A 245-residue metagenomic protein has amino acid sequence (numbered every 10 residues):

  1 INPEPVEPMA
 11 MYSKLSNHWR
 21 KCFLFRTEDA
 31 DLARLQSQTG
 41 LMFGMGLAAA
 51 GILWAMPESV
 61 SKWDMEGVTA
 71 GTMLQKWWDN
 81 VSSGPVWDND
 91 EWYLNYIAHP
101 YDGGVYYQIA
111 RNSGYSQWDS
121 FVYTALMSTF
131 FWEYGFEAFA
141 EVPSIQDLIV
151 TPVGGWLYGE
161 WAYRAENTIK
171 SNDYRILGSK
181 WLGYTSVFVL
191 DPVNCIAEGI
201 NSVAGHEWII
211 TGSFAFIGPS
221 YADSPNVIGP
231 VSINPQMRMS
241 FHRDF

Functional and structural regions predicted by a protein language model:
I1-Y107, R111-Q117, G183, V187-L190 (+1 more regions): N-terminal targeting leaders of membrane proteins
L41-A49, A98, D102, Y123-S128 (+3 more regions): Hydrophobic faces of alpha-helical transmembrane segments in multi-pass integral membrane proteins
I52-K62, N112, Y134-S144, G159-N172 (+1 more regions): Short hydrophobic alpha-helical membrane-entry/anchor segments
D102-G103, F136-N167, L182-L190, N194: Alpha-helical transmembrane segments that form the membrane-embedded catalytic/substrate-binding core of multi-pass
Y115-A140, P152-W156: Small-polar-interrupted transmembrane alpha-helices in polytopic inner-membrane proteins
Y115-V122, L148, D173-Y184: Internal alpha-helical transmembrane segments of multi-pass membrane proteins
